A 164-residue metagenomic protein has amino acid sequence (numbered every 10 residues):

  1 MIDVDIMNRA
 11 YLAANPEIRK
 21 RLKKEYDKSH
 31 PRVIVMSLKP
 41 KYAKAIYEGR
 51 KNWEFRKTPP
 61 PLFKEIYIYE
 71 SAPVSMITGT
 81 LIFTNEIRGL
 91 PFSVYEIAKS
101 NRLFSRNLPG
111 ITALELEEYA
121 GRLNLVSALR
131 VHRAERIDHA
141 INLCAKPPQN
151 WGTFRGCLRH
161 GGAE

Functional and structural regions predicted by a protein language model:
M1-I34, L38-K57, P73-T78, E86-E164: Contiguous surface segments at macromolecular interaction interfaces
T58-Y69: Short coil-to-beta transition motif at edge beta-strands of beta-rich domains
